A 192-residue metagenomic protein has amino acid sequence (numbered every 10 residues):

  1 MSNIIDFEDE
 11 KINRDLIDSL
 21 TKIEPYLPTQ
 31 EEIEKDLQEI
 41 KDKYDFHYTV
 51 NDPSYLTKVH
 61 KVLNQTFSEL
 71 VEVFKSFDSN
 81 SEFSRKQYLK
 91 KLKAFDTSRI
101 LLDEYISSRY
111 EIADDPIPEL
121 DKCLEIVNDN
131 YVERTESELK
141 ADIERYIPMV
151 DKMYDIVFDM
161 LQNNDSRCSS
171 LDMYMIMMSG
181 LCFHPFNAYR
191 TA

Functional and structural regions predicted by a protein language model:
S2-N3: Classical Sec-dependent N-terminal signal peptides that target proteins to the secretory pathway
D15-S84: N-terminal interaction modules that seed assembly of large macromolecular complexes
K58, S68-M173, M178-A188, A192: Long, low-complexity or tandemly repetitive, helically biased scaffold regions used for multimeric assembly/adhesion
